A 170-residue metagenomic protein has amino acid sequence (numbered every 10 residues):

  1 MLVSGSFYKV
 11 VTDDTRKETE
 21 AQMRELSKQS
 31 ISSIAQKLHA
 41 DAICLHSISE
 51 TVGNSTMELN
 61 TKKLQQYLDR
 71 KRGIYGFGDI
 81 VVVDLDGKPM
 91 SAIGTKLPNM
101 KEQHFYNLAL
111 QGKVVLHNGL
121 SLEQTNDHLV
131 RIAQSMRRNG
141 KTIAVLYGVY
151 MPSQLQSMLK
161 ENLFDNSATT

Functional and structural regions predicted by a protein language model:
M1, N60, L68-R70, N99 (+1 more regions): Short linear sequence motifs
M1-L59, I74-G78: Juxtamembrane extracytoplasmic/periplasmic/luminal helical "stalk" adjacent to the first N-terminal
D13, K17, A21, E25 (+5 more regions): Replace "anionic and nucleotidyl ligands
E20, S30, A42, H46-S49 (+8 more regions): A sequence-level detector of short, solvent-exposed, charge-rich linear segments
R24, A42, H46-S49, T61 (+5 more regions): Extracytoplasmic/secreted envelope proteins and their assembly/folding machinery, especially bacterial periplasmic
G73-V81, L85-N162, N166: Extracytoplasmic/periplasmic ligand-binding sensor regions of membrane-associated signaling proteins
T170: Conserved beta-structured recognition patch
